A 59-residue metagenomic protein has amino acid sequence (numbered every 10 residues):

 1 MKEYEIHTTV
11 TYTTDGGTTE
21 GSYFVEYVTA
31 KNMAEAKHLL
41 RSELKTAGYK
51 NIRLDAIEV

Functional and structural regions predicted by a protein language model:
M1-S22: Short aromatic-glycine-(Arg/Gly/Cys) micro-motifs in beta-strand/loop hairpins
M1-Y4, A30-A34: A short, structured loop/turn motif at beta-sheet edges
H7-T9, K31, D55-I57: A structural detector for beta-sheet-dominated domains
T13-D15, M33-E35, V59: Generic "edge-of-domain/loop-turn" microfeature
E20-N32: A short, exposed loop/beta-hairpin motif centered on an aromatic-Gly-Thr core
E35-E43: Low-complexity, intrinsically disordered Gly/Pro/Thr-rich segments
K45-V59: Short, mixed-charge low-complexity intrinsically disordered segments
